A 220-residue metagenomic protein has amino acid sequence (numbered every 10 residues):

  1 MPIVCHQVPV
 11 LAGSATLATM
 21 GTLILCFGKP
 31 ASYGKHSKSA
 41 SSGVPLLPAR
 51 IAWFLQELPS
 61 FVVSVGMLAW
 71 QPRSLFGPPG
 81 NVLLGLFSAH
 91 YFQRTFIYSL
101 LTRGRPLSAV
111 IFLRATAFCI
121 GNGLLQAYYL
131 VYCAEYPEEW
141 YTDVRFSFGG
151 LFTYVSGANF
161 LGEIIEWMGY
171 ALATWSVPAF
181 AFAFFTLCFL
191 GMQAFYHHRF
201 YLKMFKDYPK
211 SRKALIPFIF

Functional and structural regions predicted by a protein language model:
M1-Y154, L161-F220: Membrane-anchoring alpha-helices and their flanking helix-loop junctions
